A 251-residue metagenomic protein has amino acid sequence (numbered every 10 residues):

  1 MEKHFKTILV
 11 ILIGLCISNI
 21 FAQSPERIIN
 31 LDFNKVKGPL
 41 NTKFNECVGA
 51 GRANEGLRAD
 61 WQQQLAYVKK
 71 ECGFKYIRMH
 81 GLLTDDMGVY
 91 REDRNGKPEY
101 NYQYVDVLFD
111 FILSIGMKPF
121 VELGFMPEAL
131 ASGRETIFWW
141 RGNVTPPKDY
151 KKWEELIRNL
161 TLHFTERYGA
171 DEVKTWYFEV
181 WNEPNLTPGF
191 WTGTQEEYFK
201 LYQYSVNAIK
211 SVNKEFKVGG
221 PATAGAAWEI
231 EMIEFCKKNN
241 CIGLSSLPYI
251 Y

Functional and structural regions predicted by a protein language model:
M1-L9: Bacterial N-terminal signal peptides that target proteins for export
L9, I20-Y177, E196-A226, K238: Non-catalytic accessory regions flanking glycosidase/transglycosidase catalytic cores in CAZymes
L12-L15: Repetitive helical segments and hydrophobic/amphipathic motifs
G88, T187-F190: A short acidic, helix-capping loop that chelates divalent metal ions and anchors anionic groups
G133-N143, P184-L186, L244-Y251: A short small-residue
A222-I250: Substrate-binding cleft/loops of secretory-pathway carbohydrate-active enzymes
